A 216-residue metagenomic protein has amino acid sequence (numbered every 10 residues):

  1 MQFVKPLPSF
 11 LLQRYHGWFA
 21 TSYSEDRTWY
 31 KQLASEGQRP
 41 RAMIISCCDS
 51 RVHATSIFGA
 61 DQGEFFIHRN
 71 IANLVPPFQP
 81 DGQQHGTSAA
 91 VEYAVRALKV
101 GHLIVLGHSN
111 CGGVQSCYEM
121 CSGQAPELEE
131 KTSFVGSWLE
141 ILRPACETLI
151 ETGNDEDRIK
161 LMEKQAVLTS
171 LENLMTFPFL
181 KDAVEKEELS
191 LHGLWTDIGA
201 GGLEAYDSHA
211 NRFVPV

Functional and structural regions predicted by a protein language model:
Q2-P40, N73-A89, Y93-G101, G112-V216: Divalent-metal-activated hydrolytic enzyme cores
Q38-T55: Conserved H-X4-D acyltransferase segment
I45-C47, R69, L106-H108, H192-D197: Short beta-strand segments
D49-R51, H108-G113: Gly/Ser/Thr-rich loops at beta-strand to alpha-helix junctions that form or flank small-molecule/cofactor-binding
S50-L74: Catalytic core of membrane glycerolipid acyltransferases/transacylases, capturing the structured, soluble-facing
